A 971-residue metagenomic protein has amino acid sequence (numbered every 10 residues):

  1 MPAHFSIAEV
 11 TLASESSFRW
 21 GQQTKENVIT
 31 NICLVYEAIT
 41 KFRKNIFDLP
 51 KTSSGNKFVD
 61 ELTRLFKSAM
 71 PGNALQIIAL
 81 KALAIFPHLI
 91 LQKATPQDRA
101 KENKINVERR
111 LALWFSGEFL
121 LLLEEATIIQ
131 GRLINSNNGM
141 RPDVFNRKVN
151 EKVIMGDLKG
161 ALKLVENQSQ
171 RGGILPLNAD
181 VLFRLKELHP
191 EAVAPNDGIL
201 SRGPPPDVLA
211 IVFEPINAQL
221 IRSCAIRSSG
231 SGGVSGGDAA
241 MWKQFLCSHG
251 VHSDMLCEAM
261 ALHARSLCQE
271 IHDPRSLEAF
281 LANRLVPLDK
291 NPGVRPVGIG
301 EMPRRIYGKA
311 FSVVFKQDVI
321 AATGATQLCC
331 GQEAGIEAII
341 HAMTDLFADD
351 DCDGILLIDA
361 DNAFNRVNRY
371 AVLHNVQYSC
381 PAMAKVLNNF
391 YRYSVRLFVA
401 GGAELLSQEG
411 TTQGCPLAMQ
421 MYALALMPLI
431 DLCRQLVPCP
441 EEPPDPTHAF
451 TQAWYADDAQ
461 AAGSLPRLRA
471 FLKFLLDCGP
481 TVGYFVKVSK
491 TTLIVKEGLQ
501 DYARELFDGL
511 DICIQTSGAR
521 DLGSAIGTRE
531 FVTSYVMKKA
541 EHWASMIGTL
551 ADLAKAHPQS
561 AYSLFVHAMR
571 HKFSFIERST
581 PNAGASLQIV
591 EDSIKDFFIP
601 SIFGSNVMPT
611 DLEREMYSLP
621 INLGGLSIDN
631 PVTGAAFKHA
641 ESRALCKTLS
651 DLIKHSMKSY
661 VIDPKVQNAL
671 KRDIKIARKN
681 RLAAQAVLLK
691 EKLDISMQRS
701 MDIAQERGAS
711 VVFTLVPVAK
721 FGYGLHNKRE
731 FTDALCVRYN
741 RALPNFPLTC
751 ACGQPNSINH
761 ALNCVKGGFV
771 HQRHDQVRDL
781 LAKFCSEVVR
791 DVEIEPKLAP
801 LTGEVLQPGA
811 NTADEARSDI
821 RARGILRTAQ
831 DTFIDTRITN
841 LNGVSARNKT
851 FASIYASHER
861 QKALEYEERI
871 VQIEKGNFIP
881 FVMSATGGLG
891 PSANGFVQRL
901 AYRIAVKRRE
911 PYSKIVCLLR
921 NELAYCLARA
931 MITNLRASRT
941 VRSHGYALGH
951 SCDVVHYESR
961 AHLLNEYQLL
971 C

Functional and structural regions predicted by a protein language model:
M1-E214, A218-A225: Non-catalytic, polymerase-adjacent accessory regions of viral genome-replication enzymes
S14-S16, G21, K25-V28, A84-E166 (+2 more regions): Extended C-terminal regions of large enzymes
V153-G156, L177, P195-N196, G203-P428 (+4 more regions): Conserved pre-catalytic core of RNA-dependent polymerases
F311-Q327, Q420-P466: Active-site palm subdomain of RNA-directed nucleic acid polymerases
N362-C380, T411, A449-T481, E530 (+2 more regions): Catalytic palm subdomain of template-directed nucleic-acid polymerases, centered on the conserved carboxylate motif
P466-L468, F485-S517: Short, conserved micro-motifs composed of acidic
G509-N582, S642-L649, I653-S656: Basic, alpha-helical interaction scaffolds
I674-G753, G768-F769, A782-K783, E787 (+3 more regions): Non-catalytic C-terminal interaction segments of nucleic acid-processing enzymes
